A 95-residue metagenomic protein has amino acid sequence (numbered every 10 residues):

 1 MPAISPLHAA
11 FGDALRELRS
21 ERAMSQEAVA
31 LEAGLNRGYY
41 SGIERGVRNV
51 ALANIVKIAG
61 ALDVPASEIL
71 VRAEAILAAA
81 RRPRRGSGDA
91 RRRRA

Functional and structural regions predicted by a protein language model:
M1-A10, A80: A detector for short, charged/polar N-terminal pre-domain segments
D13-E32, R84: Short basic helix-loop element that most often maps to the first helix and adjoining turn of HTH DNA-binding modules
E27, G38, V56: Residues within helix-turn-helix
G34-V50: Recognition helix of helix-turn-helix/homeodomain-like DNA-binding domains that insert into the DNA major groove
A53-E68: DNA major-groove recognition helix of helix-turn-helix/homeodomain DNA-binding modules
V71-A95: Short, charged recognition helix plus adjacent turn of helix-turn-helix-like nucleic-acid-binding domains
